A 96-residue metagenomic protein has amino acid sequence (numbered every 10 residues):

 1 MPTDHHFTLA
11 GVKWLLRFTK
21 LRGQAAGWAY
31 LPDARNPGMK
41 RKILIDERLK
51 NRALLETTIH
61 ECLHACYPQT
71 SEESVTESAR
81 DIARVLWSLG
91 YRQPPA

Functional and structural regions predicted by a protein language model:
P2-R52, A65-L86: Active-site scaffold of zinc-dependent metalloenzymes
E56-A65: Active-site recognition of the HExxH zinc-binding catalytic motif
L89-A96: Short, charged, intrinsically disordered terminal tails
